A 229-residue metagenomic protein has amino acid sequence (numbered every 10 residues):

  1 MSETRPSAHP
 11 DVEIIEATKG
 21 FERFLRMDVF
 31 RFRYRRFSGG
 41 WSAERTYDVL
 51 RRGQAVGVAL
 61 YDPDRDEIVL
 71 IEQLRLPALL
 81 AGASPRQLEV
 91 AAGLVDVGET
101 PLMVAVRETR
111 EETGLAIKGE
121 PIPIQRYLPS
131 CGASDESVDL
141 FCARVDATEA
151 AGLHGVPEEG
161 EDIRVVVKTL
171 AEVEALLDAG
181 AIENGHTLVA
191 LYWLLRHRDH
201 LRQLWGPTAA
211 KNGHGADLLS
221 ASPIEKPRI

Functional and structural regions predicted by a protein language model:
S2-T18: A short, amphipathic edge element
E13, A116-I124: A short coil-to-beta-strand element that immediately follows conserved catalytic motifs
G20-R65, L79: Acidic, metal-coordinating catalytic segment for phosphate/diphosphate chemistry, firing primarily on the Nudix
F32-R36, S130-A151: Active-site-adjacent beta-strand/loop module that shapes the phosphate/pyrophosphate-binding cleft
Y47-L50, A59, E67-R107, P157-E159 (+3 more regions): Conserved Nudix-box catalytic region and its N-terminal flanking loop in Nudix hydrolases and closely related
G98-M103, E112, A116-K118: Beta-rich strand-turn-strand
G155-A181: NUDIX/MutT-family hydrolases
D199-I229: Acidic two-metal-ion nuclease catalytic site recognized across multiple nuclease folds, prominently DnaQ/RNase D-T
